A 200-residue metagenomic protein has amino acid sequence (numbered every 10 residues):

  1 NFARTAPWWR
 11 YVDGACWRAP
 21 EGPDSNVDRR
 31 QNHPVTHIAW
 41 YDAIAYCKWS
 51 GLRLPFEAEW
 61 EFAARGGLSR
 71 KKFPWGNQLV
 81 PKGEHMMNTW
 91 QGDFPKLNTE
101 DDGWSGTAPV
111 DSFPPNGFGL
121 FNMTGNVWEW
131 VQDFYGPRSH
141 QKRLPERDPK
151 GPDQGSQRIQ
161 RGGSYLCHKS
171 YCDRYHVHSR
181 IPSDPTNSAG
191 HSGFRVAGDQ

Functional and structural regions predicted by a protein language model:
N1-I181: Functional-site microenvironments in short loops/helix caps that host divalent-cation chemistry
I181-A189: C-terminal/domain-terminus segments
S188-Q200: Short, structured beta-strand segments at or near domain termini in extracellular proteins/domains
